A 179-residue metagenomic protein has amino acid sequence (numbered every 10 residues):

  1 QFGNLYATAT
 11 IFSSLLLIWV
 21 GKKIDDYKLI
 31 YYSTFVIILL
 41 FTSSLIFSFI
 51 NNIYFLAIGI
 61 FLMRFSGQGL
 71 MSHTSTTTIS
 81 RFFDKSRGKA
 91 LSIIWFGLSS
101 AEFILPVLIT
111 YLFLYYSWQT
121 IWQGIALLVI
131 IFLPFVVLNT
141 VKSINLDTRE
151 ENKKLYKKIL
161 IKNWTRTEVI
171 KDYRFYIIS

Functional and structural regions predicted by a protein language model:
Y6-T10, L91-S99: Small-residue-rich transmembrane alpha-helices and their cytosolic helix-loop interfaces in multi-pass secondary
T10-I18, E102-F103: Residue-level signature of mid-helix packing/kink "hotspots" within the transmembrane helices of 12-pass Major
L15-I53: Conserved MFS/SLC helix-loop-helix module at the cytosolic interface between two early adjacent transmembrane helices
N52, N163-S179: Juxtamembrane cytosolic amphipathic helices that cap and anchor the N-termini of specific transmembrane helices
Y54-L70: Hydrophobic core of transmembrane alpha-helices in multi-pass small-molecule transporters, especially MFS/SLC-type
G69-F83: Intracellular juxtamembrane helix-capping segments at the cytosolic ends of symmetry-related transmembrane helices
I94, L98-N145: Helix-loop-helix hairpin linking two adjacent transmembrane segments in secondary transporters
V141-N163: Flexible cytoplasmic inter-helical loops of multi-pass small-molecule transporters
